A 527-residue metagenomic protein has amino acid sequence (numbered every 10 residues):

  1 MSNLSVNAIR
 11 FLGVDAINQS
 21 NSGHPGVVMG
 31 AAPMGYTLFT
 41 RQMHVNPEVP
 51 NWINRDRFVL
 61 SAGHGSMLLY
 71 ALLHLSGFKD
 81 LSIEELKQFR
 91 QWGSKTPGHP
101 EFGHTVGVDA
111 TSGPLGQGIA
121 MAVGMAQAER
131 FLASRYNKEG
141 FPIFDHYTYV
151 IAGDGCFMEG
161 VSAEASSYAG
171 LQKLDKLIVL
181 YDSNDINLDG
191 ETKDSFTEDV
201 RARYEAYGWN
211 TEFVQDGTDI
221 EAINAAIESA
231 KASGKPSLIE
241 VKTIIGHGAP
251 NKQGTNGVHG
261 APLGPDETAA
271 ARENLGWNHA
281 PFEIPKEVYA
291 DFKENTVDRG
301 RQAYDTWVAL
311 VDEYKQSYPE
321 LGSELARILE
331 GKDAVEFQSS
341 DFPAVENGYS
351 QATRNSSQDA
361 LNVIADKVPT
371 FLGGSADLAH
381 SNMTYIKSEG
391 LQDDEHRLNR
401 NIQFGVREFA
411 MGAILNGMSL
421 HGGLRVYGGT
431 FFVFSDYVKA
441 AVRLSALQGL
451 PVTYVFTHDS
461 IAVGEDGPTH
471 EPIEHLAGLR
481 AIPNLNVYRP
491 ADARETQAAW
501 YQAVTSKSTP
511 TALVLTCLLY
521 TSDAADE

Functional and structural regions predicted by a protein language model:
S2, A16-P25, I53-S61, H104-G116 (+2 more regions): A short glycine/serine-rich beta->alpha loop
S20, D56-R57, D109-T111, F141-E159 (+4 more regions): A short, small-residue-rich loop immediately preceding and capping a beta-strand
G30-Q172, Y385-I386, I414, M418: Cofactor-binding active-site loop characterized by glycine-rich and histidine/acidic residues
P47-E48, H104, A110-F292, A481-S522: Glycine-rich ThDP/TPP pyrophosphate-binding loop and its adjacent helix/strand module within ThDP-dependent enzymes
L81-Q88, K173-V179, A446-D459: A glycine-rich helix N-cap at a beta->alpha junction
F196-A202, V258, G390-Q392, A441-H458 (+1 more regions): Flexible glycine/proline-rich, aromatic-decorated loop/lid segments
D312-D436, V442-L450: Non-catalytic terminal/interface segments that mediate subunit docking, oligomerization, and allosteric communication
D523-E527: A short, hydrophobic C-terminal helix/tail in secreted or cell-surface proteins
